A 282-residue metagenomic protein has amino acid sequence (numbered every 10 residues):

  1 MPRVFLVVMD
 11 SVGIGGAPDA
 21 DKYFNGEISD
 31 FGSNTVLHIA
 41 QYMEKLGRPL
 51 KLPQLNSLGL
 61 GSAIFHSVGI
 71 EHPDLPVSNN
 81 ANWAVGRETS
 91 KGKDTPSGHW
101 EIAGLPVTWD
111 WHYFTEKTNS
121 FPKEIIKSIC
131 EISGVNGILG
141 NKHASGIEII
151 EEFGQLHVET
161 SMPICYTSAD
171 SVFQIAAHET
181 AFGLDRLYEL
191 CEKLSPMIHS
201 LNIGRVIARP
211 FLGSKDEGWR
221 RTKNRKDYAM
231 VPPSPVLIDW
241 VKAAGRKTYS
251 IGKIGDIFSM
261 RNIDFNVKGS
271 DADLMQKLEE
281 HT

Functional and structural regions predicted by a protein language model:
M1-T282: …; additionally, a secondary subgroup of soluble metalloenzymes is captured
